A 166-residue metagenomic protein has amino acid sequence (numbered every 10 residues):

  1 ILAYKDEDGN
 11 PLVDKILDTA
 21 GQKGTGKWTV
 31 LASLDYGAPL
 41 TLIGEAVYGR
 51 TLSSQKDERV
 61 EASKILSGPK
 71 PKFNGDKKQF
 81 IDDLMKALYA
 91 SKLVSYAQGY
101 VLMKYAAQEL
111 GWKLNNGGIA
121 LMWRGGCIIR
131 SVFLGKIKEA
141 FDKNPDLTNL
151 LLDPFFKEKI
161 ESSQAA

Functional and structural regions predicted by a protein language model:
I1-A166: C-terminal substrate-binding/catalytic lobe of Rossmann-fold NAD(P)-dependent dehydrogenases
